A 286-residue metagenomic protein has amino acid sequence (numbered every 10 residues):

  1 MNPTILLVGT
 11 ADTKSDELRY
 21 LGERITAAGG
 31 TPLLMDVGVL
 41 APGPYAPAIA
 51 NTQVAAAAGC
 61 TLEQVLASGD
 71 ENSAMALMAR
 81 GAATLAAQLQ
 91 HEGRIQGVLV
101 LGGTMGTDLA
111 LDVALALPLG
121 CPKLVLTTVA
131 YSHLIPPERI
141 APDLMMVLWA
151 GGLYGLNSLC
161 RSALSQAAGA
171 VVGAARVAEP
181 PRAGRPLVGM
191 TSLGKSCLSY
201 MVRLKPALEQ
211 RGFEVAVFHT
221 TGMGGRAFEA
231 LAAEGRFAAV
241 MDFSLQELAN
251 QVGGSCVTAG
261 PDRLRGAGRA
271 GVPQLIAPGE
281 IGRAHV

Functional and structural regions predicted by a protein language model:
M1-G43, G97, T107-A116, G120-K123: N-terminal phosphate-binding or glycine-rich loops at protein starts, especially the Walker A/P-loop of NTPases
T10-D16, Q96, V100-L109, A130 (+4 more regions): Gly/Ser/Thr-rich loops at beta-strand to alpha-helix junctions that form or flank small-molecule/cofactor-binding
K14-R24, L33, V39-T52, A183-G222 (+1 more regions): Glycine-rich phosphate/diphosphate-binding loop of Rossmann-like nucleotide-binding domains
A46-R94: Phosphate/nucleotide-donor binding subsite
Q64-S68, H133-K195: Cap/lid and interdomain-hinge subdomains that line or gate substrate/regulatory clefts in soluble alpha/beta enzymes
G97, L109-E138, L148-W149, A216-T220 (+1 more regions): Short, acidic/small-residue loops that bind anionic groups at enzyme active sites
V100-L119, M201-L204, S255-R263: Short Gly/Thr/Asp-enriched flexible loops that form oxyanion-binding sites at enzyme active sites
A284-V286: Conserved small/polar residues in nucleotide/adenosyl-binding loops
